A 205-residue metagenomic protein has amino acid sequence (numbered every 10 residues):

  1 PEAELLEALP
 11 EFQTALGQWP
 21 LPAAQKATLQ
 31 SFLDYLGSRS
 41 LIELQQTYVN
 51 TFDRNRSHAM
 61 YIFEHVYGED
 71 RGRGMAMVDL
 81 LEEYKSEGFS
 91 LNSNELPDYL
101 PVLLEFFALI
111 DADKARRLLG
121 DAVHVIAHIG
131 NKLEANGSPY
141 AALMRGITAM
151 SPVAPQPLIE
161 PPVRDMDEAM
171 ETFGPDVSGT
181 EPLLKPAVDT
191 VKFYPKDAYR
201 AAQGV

Functional and structural regions predicted by a protein language model:
P1-D98, E105-V205: Charged, alpha-helix-forming regions
